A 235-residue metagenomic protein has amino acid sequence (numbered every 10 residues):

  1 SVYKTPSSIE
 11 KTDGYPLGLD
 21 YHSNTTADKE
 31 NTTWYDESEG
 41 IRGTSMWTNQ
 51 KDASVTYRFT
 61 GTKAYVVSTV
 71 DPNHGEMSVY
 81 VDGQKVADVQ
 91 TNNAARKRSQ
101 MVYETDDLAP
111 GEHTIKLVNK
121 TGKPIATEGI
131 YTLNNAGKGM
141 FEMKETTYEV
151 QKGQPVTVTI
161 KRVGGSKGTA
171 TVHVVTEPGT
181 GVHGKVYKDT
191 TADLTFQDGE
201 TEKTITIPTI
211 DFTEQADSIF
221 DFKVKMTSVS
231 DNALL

Functional and structural regions predicted by a protein language model:
S1-G137: Glycan-recognition surfaces in beta-rich domains, encompassing non-catalytic CBMs and lectin-like receptor-binding
S1-V2, A136-L235: Short boundary segments that mark the start of a structured unit
